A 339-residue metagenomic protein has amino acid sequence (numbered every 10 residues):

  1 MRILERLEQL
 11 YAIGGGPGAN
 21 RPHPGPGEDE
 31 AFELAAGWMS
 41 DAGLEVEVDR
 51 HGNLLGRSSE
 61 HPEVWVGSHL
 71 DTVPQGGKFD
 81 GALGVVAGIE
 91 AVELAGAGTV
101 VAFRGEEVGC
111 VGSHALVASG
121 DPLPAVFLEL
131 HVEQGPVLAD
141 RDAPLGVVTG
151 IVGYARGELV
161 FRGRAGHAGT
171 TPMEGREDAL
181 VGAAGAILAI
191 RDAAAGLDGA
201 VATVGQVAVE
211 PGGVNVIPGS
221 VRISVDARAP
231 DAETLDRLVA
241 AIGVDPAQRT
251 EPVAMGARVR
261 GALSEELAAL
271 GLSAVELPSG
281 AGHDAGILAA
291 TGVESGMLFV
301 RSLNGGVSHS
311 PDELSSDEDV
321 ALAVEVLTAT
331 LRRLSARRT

Functional and structural regions predicted by a protein language model:
M1-P26, V307: N-terminal capping segment at the start of a domain
G15-S58, L277: A non-catalytic alpha/beta surface segment that caps or lines the substrate-entry region of metallo-dependent hydrolase
N20-P24, T203-G213, S224-P230, P246-G261 (+2 more regions): A short beta-alpha structural unit
E47-D49, A97, R191-V204, V244-Q248 (+2 more regions): Flexible, glycine/charged-enriched surface loops at secondary-structure junctions
V66-S68, Q75-V108, A155-F161, H167-A193 (+3 more regions): Alpha-helical metal-binding/catalytic segments enriched in His/Glu/Asp
G67-S68, A274-A329: Zn-dependent metallopeptidase/amidohydrolase metal-coordination segment
H114-A232: Midchain, well-structured core segments that form catalytic/ion-binding scaffolds
P252-G271, G296: Short, low-order "capping/linker" segments at domain edges
